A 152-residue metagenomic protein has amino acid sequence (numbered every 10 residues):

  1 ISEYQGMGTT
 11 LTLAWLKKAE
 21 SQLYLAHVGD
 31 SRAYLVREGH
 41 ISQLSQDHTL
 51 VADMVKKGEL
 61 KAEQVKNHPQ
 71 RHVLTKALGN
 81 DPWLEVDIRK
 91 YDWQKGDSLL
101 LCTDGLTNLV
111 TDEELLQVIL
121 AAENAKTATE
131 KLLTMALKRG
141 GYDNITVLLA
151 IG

Functional and structural regions predicted by a protein language model:
I1-G152: PP2C/PPM-type serine/threonine phosphatase catalytic domain
